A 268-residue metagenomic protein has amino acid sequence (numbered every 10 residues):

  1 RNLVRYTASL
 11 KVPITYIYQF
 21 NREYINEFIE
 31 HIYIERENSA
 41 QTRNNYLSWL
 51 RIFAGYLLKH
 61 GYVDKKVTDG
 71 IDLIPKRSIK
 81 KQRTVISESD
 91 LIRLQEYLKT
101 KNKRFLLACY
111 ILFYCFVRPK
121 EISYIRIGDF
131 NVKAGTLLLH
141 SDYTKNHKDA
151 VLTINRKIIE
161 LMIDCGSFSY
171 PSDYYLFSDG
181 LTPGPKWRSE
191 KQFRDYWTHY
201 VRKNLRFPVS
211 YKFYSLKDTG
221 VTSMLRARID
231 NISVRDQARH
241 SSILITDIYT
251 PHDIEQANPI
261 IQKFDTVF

Functional and structural regions predicted by a protein language model:
R1-G55, K101, P185-Q192, S210-K212: N-terminal core-binding DNA-recognition domain of tyrosine site-specific recombinases/integrases
N44, K59, V63, G70-P119 (+1 more regions): Basic, Lys/Arg- and aromatic-enriched nucleic-acid-binding interface segment
L58-D64, L112-A134, I232: Short, charged phosphate-coordinating catalytic segments
V85, S141-Y143, A238-K263: Catalytic-site neighborhood detector that most strongly recognizes the C-terminal catalytic loop/helix of tyrosine
E96, L152, F168-S172, R194-D236: Short, basic (Lys/Arg/His-rich) helix/loop patches that form interaction surfaces in the mid-to-C-terminal regions
D129-A134, P208, I229-I248: Short, polar N-cap/turn motifs at the start of nucleic acid-interacting alpha helices
T144-D164, S172-H199: C-terminal catalytic core of Y-nucleophile DNA break-rejoin enzymes
L181-G184, K263-F268: C-terminal secondary-structure termini that scaffold catalytic or DNA-interacting sites
